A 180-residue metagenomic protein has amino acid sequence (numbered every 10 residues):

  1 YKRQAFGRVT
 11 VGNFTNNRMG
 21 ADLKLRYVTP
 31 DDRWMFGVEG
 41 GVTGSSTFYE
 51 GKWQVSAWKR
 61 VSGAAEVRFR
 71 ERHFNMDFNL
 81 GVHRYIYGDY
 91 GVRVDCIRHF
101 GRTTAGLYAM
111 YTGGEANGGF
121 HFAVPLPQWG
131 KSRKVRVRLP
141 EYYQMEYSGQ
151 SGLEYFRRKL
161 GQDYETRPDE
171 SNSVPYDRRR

Functional and structural regions predicted by a protein language model:
K2, L23-Y27, A65-F69, V94-R98 (+1 more regions): Residues on the lipid-exposed face of transmembrane beta-strands in outer-membrane beta-barrel proteins
K2-F14, M35-G44, F48, V67 (+3 more regions): Transmembrane beta-strand segments that form the barrel wall of outer-membrane beta-barrel proteins
R3-Q4, P30-D32, R72-F74, F100-T103 (+1 more regions): Outer-membrane beta-barrel channels and translocator barrels
F14-N16, V28-P30, G41-S45, Y85-Y87 (+4 more regions): Structural signature of outer-membrane beta-barrel domains
N17-A21, A57-G63, G88-V92, G114-G118: Residues that define the transmembrane beta-barrel architecture of outer-membrane proteins
G20-K24, Y49-Q54, V92-V94, V135: Outer-membrane beta-barrel translocator domains and adjoining extracellular loop/strand segments of Gram-negative
K24-Y49, W53-W58: Active-site cradle of extracellular carbohydrate-active enzymes
A116-R180: Outer-membrane beta-barrel "beta-signal"
